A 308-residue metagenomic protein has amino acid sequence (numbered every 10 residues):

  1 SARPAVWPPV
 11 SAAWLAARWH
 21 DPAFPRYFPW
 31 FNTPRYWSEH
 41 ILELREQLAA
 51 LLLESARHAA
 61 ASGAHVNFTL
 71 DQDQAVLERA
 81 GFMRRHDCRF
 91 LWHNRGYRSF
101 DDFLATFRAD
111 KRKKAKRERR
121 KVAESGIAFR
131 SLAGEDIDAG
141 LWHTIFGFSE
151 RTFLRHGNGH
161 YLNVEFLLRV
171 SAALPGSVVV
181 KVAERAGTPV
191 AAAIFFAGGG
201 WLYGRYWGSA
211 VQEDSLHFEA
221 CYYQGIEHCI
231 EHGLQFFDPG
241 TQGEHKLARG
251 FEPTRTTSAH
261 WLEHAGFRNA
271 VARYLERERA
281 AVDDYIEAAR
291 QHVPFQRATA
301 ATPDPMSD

Functional and structural regions predicted by a protein language model:
S1-D308: N-acyltransferase acceptor-side catalytic subdomain
